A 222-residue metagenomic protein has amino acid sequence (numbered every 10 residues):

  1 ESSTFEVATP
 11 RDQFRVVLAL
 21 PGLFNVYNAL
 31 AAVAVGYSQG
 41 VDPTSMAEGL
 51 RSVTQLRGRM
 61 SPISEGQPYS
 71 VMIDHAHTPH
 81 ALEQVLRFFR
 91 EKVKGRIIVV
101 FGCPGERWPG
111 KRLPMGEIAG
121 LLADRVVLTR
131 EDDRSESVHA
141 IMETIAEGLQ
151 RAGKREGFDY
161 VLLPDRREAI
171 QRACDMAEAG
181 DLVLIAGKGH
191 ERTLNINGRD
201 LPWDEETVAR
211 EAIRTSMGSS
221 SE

Functional and structural regions predicted by a protein language model:
E1-R15: Acidic-glycine-rich active-site phosphate/pyrophosphate-binding loop
R11, A31-E222: ATP-dependent carboxylate-amine ligase
V16-L23: A short glycine-threonine-serine/GTX helix/turn-capping micro-motif
